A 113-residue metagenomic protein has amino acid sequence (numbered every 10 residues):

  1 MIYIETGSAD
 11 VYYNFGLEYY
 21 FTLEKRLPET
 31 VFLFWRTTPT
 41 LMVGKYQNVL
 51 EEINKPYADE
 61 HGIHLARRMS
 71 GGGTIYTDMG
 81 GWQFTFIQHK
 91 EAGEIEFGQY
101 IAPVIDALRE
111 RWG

Functional and structural regions predicted by a protein language model:
M1-E52, P56: Active-site loop/lid in soluble adenylation, ligation, and acyl-transfer enzymes
Y12, G16, E60, I95 (+2 more regions): Conserved active-site and cofactor/substrate-binding residues in soluble primary-metabolism enzymes
T38, E60, T77-G81: Short connector loops at helix/strand junctions that flank enzyme active sites, especially segments positioning acidic
E52-T74: Active-site cofactor/substrate anionic-group-binding motifs, chiefly glycine- and Lys/Arg-rich phosphate-binding loops
N54-K55, Y76-G80, I95-F97: Short, conserved acidic/polar surface loops in the N-terminal third of protein domains
M69-H89: Residues forming anionic-ligand binding surfaces in small-molecule and nucleic-acid pockets of primarily soluble enzymes
Q83-G113: Catalytic beta-strand/loop module used to bind and position nucleotide/cofactor moieties in cofactor-attachment
